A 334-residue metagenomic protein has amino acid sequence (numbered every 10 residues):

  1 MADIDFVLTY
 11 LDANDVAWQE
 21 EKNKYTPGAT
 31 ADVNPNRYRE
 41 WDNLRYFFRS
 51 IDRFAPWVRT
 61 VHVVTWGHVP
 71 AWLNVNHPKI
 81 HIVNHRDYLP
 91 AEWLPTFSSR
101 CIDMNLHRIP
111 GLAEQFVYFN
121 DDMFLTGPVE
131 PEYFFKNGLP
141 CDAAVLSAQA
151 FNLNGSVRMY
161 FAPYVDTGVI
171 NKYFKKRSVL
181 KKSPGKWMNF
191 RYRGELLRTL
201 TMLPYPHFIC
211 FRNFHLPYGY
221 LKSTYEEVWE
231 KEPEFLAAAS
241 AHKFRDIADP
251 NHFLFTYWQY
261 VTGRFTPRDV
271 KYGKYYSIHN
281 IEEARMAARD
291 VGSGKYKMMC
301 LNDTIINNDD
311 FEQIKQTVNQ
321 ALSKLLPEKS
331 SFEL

Functional and structural regions predicted by a protein language model:
M1-V117, F124-L334: ER/Golgi luminal nucleotide-sugar-dependent glycosyltransferases, focusing on the catalytic module
